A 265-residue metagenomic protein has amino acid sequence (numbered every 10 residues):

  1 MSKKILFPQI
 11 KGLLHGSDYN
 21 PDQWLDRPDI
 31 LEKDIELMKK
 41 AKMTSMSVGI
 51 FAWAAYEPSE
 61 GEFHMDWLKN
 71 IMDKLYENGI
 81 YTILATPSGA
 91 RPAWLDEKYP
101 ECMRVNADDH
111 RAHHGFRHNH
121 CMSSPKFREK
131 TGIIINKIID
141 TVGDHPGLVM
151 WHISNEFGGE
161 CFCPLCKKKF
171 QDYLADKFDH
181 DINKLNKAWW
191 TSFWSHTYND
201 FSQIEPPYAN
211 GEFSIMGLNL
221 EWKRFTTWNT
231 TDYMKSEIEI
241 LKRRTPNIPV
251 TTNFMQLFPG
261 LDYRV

Functional and structural regions predicted by a protein language model:
S2-K4, D29-E36, N70, I138 (+1 more regions): Alpha-helical scaffolding within the catalytic cores of extracellular/periplasmic polymer-degrading hydrolases
I5-R27: Boundary/entry segment of secreted carbohydrate-active catalytic domains
I10-H15, K42-T44, Y76-T82, D144-V149 (+1 more regions): Short, well-ordered coil/turn segments that N-cap beta-strands
G12-H15, V48-A52, H118, I215-N219: A short alpha-helix capping/helix-coil boundary motif
N20, S47-A52, A85-W94, V149-G158 (+1 more regions): Short, solvent-exposed turn/loop segments enriched in Gly/Ser/Thr/Pro and often Arg
N20-I30, A54-D66, P92-A93, G159 (+1 more regions): Acidic-and-aromatic substrate-binding clefts and catalytic sites of carbohydrate-active enzymes
L31-A112, N136-I139, S236-R244: Aromatic-lined substrate-binding rim segments of carbohydrate-active enzymes
A112-V265: Polysaccharide-binding and catalytic clefts of secreted carbohydrate-active enzymes
